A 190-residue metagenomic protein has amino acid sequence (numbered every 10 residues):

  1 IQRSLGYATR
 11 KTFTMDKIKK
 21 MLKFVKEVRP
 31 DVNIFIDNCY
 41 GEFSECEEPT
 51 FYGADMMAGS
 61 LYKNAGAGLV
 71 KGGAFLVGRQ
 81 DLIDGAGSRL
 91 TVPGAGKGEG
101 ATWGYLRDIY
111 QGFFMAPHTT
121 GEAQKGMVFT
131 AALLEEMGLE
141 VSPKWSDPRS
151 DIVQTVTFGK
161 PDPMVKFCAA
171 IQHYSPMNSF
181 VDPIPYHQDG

Functional and structural regions predicted by a protein language model:
I1-G121, K125, L134, G138-S142: Conserved PLP-enzyme active-site core in the AAT-like
E135-G190: Conserved C-terminal alpha-helix-loop-beta "cap" of PLP-dependent enzymes that closes/shapes the active-site mouth
